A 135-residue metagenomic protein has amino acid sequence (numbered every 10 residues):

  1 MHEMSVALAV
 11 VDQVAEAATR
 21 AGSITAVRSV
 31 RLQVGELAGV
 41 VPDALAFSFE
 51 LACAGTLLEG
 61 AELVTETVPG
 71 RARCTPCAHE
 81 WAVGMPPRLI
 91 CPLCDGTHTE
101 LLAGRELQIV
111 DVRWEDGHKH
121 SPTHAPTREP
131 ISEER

Functional and structural regions predicted by a protein language model:
M1-A61: Long, charged N-terminal interaction/targeting segments
H2-Q13, V40-P42, L58-V64, P87 (+1 more regions): Extended interfacial segments that mediate partner engagement and assembly in macromolecular machines
V30-L37, E66-G70, V110-V112: Short loop/turn motifs enriched for small/polar and acidic residues
E59-T65, T75-A82: Short, intrinsically disordered, charge-biased short linear motifs at domain edges
R71, R88: Residues immediately within or flanking Cys/His clusters that coordinate Zn2+ in small zinc-binding modules
C74-C77, C91-C94: Short cysteine-rich clusters marking metal-coordination/redox-active sites
A82, G96-E100: Short functional micro-motifs and their immediate structural scaffolds
